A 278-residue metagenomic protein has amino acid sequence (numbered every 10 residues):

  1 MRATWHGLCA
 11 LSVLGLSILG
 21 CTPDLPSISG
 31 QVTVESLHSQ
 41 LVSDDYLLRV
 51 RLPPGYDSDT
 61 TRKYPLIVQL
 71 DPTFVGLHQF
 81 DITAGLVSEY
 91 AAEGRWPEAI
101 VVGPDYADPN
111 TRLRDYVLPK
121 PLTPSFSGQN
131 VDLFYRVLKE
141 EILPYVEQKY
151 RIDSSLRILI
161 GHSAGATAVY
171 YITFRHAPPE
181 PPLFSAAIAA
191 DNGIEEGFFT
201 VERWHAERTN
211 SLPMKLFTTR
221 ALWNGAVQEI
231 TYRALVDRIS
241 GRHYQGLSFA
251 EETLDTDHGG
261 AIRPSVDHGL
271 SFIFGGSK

Functional and structural regions predicted by a protein language model:
M1-C9: Bacterial N-terminal signal peptides that target proteins for export
A10-L14: Hydrophobic helical h-region of N-terminal Sec-dependent signal peptides in bacterial secretory/periplasmic proteins
I18-G20: C-terminal motif of bacterial Sec signal peptides marking the signal peptidase cleavage site
T22-K278: Non-catalytic cap/lid and distal C-terminal segments of serine-dependent acyl enzymes
